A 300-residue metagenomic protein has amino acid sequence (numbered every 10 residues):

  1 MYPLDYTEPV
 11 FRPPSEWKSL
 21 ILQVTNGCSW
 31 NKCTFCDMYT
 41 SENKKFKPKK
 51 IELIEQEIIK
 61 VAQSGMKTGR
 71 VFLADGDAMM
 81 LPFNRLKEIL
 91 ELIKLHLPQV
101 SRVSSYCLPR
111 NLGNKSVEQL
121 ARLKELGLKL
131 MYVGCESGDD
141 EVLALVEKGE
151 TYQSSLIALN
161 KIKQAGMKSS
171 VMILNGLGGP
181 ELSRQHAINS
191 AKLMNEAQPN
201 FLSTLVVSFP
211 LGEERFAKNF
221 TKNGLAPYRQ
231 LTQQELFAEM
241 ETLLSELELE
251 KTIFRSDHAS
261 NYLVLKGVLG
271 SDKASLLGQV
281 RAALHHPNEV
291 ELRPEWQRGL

Functional and structural regions predicted by a protein language model:
M1-E16, N195-L300: Auxiliary Fe-S-binding modules of radical SAM enzymes
Y6-L53: Canonical Radical SAM [4Fe-4S] cluster-binding loop centered on the CxxxCxxC motif and its immediate flanking residues
L20-L22, V71, S101-S105, M131-V133 (+3 more regions): Hydrophobic faces of well-ordered beta-strands that scaffold small-molecule active sites in alpha/beta enzyme cores
C28, C36, I54, L73 (+4 more regions): Conserved, mostly hydrophobic/aromatic
C36, R110, G138-V142, I162-H186 (+2 more regions): Conserved strand-turn element in the central/C-terminal portion of the radical SAM core barrel that lines
K44, D140-V146, E214, L263-V264: A short acidic, helix-capping loop that chelates divalent metal ions and anchors anionic groups
A62-Q164: Conserved SAM/AdoMet-binding glycine-rich loop
E118-L120, G178-E196: Catalytic cores of alpha/beta
